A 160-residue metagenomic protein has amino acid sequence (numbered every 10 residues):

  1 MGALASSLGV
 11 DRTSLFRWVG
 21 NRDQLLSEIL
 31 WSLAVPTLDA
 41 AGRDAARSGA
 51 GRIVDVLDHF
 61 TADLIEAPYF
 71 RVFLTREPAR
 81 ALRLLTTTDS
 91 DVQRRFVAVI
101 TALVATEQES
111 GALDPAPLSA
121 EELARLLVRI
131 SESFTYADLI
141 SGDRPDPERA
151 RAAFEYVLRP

Functional and structural regions predicted by a protein language model:
M1-Q24, E28: Helix-turn-helix
S14-L15, A41, G49-A50, R129 (+1 more regions): Charge-biased, low-complexity intrinsically disordered regions
E28, A41-F70, A124: Hydrophobic alpha-helical connector segments
L30-L38: Short, basic, alpha-helical segments at the C-terminal edge of helix-turn-helix-like DNA-binding modules
V54-R76, S90-D91, T101, S141: Helical hydrophobic small-molecule/effector-binding pocket
R71-R76, L82-R83, A112-P117, D143: Short, hydrophobic secondary-structure boundary micro-motifs
R83-L113, E121-V128: Amphipathic alpha-helical packing segments from all-alpha helical-bundle domains
Q108-F154: Hydrophobic/aromatic-rich alpha-helical bundle segments in the mid-to-C-terminal region
